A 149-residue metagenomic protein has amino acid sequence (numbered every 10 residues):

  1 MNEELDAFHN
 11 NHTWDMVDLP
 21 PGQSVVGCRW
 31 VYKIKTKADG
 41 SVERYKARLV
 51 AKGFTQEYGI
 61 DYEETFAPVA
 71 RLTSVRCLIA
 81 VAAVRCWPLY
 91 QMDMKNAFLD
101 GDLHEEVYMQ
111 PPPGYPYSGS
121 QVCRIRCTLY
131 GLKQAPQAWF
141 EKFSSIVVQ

Functional and structural regions predicted by a protein language model:
M1-Q149: Long, low-complexity, charge-biased intrinsically disordered regions
